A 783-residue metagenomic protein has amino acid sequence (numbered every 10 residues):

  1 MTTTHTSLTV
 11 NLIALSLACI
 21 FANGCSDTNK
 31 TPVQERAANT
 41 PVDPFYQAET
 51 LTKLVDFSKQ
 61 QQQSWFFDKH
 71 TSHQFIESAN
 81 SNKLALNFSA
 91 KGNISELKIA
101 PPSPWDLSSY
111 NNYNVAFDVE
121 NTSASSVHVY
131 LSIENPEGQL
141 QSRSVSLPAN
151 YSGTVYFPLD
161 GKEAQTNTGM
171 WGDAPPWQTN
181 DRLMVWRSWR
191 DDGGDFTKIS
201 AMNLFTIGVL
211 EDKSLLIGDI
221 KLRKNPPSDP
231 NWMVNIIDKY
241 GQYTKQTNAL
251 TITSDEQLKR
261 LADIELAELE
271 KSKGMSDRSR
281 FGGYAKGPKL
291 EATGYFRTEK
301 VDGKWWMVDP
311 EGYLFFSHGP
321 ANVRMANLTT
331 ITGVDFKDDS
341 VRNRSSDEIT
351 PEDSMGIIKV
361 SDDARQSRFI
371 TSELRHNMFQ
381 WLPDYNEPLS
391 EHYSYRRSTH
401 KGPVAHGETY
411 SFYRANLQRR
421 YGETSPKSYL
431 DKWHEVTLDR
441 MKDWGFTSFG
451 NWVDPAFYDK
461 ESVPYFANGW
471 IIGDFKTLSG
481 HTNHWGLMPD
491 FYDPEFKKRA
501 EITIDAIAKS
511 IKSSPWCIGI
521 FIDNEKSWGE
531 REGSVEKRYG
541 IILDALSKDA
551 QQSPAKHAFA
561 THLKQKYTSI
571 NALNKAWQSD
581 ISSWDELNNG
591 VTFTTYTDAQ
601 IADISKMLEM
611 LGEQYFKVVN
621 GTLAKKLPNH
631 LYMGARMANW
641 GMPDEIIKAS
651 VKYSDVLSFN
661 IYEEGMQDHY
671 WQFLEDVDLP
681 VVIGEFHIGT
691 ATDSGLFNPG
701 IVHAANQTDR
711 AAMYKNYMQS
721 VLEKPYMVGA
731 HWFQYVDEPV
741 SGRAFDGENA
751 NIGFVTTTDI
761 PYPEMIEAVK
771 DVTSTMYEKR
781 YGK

Functional and structural regions predicted by a protein language model:
Q74-E96: Short carbohydrate-recognition loop motifs
F88-W189, K213: Extracellular ligand-binding interfaces
T251-Y458, L478-S513, T597, A602-K606: Active-site-adjacent substrate/metal-binding segments within catalytic domains of carbohydrate-active enzymes
Y410-F412, L417, T477-D490, N588-S605 (+5 more regions): Active-site clefts of carbohydrate-active enzymes
P515-G519, D523-E525, F686, A691 (+2 more regions): Substrate-binding cleft of secreted/luminal carbohydrate-active enzymes
E536-H557, F733-K783: Aromatic-rich peripheral "rim/lid" segments of glycoside hydrolase catalytic domains that contact and position glycan
G540-V656: Active-site neighborhood of glycoside hydrolase catalytic domains
K606, M610-G621, K625-G700, K715-L722: Glycoside hydrolase catalytic-domain groove-lining segments
